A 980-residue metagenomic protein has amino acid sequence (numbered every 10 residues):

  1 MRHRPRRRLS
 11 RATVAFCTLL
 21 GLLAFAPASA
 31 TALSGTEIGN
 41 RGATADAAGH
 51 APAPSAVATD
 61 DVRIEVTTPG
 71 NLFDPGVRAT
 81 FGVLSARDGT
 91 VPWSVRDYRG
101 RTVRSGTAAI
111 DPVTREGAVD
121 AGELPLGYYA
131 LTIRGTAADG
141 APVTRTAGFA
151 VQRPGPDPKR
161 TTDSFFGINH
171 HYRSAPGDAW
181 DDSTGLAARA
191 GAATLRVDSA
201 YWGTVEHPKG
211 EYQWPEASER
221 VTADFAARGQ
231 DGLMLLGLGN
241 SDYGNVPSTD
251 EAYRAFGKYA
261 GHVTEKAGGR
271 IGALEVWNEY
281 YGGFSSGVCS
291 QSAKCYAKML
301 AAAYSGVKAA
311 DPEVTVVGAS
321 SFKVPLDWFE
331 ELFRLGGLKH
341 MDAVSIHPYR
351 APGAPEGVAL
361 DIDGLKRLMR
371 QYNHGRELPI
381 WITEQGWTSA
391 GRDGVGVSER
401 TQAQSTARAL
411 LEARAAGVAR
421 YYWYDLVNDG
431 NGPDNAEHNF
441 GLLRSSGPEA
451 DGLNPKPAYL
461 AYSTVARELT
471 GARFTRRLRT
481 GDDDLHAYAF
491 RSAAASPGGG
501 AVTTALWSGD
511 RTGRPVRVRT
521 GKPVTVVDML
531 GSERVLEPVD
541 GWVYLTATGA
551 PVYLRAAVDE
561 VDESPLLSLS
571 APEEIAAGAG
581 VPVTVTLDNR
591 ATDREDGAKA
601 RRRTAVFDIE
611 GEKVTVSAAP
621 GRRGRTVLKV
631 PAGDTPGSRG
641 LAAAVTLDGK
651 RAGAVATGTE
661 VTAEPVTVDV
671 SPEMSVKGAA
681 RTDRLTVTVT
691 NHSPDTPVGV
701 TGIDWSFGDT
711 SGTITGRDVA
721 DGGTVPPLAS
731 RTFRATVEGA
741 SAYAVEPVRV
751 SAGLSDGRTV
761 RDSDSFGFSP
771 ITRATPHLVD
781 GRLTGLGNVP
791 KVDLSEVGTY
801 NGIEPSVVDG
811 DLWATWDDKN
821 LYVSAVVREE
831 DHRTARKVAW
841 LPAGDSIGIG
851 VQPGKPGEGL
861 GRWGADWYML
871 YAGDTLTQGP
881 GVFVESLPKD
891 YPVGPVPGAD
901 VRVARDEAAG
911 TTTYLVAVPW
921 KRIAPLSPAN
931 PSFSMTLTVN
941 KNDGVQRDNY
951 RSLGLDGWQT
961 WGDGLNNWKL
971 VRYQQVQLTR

Functional and structural regions predicted by a protein language model:
R2-R7, A26-A175, W180, A190 (+1 more regions): Mature N-terminal, pre-catalytic/accessory segment of carbohydrate-active enzymes
A15-F25: Bacterial N-terminal signal peptides
W180, A187-H340, H347-A351: Substrate-binding cleft and catalytic face of glycoside hydrolase catalytic domains, especially the flexible beta-alpha
A293-E412, A416-V418: Noncatalytic carbohydrate-binding groove/subsite architecture in carbohydrate-active enzymes
D393-Y462, L478-D483: Aromatic/acidic polysaccharide-binding cleft in carbohydrate-active enzymes
T480-K522, T592-D596: Carbohydrate-binding surface patches
E537-L569: C-terminal beta-strand-rich structural cap/linker in extracellular carbohydrate-active enzymes
A729, A735-R980: Structural preference for beta-rich elements and adjacent junctions enriched in aromatics
